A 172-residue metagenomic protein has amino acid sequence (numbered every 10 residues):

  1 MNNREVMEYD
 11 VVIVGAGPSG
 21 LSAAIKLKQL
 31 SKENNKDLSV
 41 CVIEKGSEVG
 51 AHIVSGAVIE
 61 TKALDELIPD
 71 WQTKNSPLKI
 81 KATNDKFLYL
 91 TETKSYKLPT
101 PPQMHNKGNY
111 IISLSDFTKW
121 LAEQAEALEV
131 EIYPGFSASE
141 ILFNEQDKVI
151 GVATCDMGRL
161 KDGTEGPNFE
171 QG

Functional and structural regions predicted by a protein language model:
M1-E8: A short, basic/flexible loop-to-alpha-helix module at the beginning of a structural domain
E8-D10, D37, G135, V152: Phosphate-coordination loops involved in phosphoryl transfer and adenosine-cofactor binding
D10-C41: N-terminal Rossmann-like FAD-binding beta1-loop-alpha1 element of flavoenzymes
A16-G17, K45, L114: Glycine-rich Rossmann-fold phosphate-binding loop(s) that bind the pyrophosphate of adenine dinucleotide cofactors
P18, G56-V58, E66, Q72 (+3 more regions): Hydrophobic or amphipathic alpha-helical targeting/insertion segments
D37, C41-E92: N-terminal FAD cofactor-binding segment of flavoenzymes
N75-K81, K86-G172: Feature captures the FAD/FMN-dependent oxidoreductase FAD-binding
